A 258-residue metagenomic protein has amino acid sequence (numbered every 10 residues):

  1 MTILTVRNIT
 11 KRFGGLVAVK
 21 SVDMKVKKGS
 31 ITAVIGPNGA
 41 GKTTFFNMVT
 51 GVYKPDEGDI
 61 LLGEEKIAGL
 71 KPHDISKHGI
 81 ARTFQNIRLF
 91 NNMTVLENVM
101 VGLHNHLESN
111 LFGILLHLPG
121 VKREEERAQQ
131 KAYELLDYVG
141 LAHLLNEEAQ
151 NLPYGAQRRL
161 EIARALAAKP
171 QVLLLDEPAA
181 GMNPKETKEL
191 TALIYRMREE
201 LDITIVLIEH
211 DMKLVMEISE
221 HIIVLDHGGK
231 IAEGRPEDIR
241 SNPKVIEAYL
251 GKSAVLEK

Functional and structural regions predicted by a protein language model:
M1-K258: Glycine-rich phosphate-binding loops of nucleotide-dependent enzymes
